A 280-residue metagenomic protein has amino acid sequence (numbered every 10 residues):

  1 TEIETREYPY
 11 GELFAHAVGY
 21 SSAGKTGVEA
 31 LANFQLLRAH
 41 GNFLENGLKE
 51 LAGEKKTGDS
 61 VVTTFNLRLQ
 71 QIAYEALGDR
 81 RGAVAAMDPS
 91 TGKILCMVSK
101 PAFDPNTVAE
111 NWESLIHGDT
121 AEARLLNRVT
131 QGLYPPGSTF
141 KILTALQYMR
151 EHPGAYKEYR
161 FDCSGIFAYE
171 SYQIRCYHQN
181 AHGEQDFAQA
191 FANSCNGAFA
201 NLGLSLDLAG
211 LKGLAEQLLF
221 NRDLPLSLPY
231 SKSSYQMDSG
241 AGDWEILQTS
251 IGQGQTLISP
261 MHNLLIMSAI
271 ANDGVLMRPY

Functional and structural regions predicted by a protein language model:
T1-A83, M97-R128, L133, Y280: Extracytoplasmic/periplasmic proteins that interact with beta-lactams or build/remodel peptidoglycan
V84-P89: Short hydrophobic alpha-helical segments used for membrane anchoring or interfacial signaling
S90-S138, L143-Y280: Beta-lactam-recognizing serine transpeptidase/beta-lactamase-like catalytic domain environment
